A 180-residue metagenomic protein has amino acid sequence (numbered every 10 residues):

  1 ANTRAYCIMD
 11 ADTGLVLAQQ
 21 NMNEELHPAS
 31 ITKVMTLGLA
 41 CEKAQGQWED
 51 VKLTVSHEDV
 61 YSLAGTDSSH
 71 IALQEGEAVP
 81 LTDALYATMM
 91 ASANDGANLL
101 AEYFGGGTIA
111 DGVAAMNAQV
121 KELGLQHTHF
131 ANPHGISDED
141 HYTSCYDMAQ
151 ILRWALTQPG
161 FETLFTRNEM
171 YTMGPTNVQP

Functional and structural regions predicted by a protein language model:
A1-Y146, A155-L156: Active-site-adjacent loops and short helices of periplasmic peptidoglycan-processing enzymes
D147-P180: Extracytoplasmic
